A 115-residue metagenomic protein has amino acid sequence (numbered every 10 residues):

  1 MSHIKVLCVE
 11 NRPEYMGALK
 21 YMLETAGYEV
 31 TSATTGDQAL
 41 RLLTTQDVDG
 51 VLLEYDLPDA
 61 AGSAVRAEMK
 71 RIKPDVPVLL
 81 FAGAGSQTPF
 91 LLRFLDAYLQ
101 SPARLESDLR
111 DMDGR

Functional and structural regions predicted by a protein language model:
H3-P13, L19-L23, V51, L79: Conserved acidic segment of CheY-like receiver
Y21-A26, L42: Alpha-helical interaction/dimerization surfaces of two-component signaling modules
S32-G50, P89-L91: Acidic, metal-coordinating helix/loop segments flanking the phosphotransfer/catalytic sites of two-component signaling
T35, A61-A64: Acidic catalytic/metal-coordinating carboxylates
T44-Q46, E68-D75: Conserved phosphotransfer cores of two-component systems
E54-D56: Active-site residues of response regulator receiver
A64, E68, P77-D111: Alpha4 helix (beta4-alpha4-beta5 surface) of REC/receiver domains from two-component response regulators
